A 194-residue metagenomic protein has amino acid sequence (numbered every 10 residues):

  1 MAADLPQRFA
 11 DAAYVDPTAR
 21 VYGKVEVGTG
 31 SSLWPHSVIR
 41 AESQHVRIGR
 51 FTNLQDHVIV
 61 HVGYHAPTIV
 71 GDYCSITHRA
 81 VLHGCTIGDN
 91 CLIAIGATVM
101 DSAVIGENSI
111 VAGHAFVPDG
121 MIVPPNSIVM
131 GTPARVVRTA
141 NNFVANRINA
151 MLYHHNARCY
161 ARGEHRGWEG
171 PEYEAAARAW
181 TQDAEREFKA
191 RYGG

Functional and structural regions predicted by a protein language model:
M1-F9, E42, R50, D56-V58 (+3 more regions): Glycine-rich hexapeptide-repeat left-handed beta-helix
M1-S32, H36-V38, H165, A190-G194: Extended, small-residue-rich solenoid/repeat segments and analogous flexible loops that form exposed scaffolds
G30, R50-F51: Residue-level detector of alpha-helical secondary structure
